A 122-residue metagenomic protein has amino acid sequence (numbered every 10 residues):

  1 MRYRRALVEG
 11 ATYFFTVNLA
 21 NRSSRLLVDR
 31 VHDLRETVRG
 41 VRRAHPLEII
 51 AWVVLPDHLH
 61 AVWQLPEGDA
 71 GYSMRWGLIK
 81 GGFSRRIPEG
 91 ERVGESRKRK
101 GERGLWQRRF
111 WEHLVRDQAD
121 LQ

Functional and structural regions predicted by a protein language model:
M1-Q122: Short catalytic/metal-binding and nucleic-acid-binding patches
